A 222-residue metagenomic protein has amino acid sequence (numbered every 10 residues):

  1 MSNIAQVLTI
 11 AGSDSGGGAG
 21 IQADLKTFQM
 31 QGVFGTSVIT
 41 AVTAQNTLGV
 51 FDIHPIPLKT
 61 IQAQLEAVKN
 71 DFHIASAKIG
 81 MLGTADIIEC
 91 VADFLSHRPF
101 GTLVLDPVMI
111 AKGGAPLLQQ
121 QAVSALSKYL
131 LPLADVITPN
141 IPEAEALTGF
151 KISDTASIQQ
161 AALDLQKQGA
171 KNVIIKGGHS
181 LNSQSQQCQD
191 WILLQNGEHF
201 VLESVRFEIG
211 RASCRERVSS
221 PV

Functional and structural regions predicted by a protein language model:
S2-T9, Q29-K112: Conserved N-terminal subdomain of the carbohydrate kinase-like
Q6-M30: N-terminal phosphate-binding or glycine-rich loops at protein starts, especially the Walker A/P-loop of NTPases
I10-G16, H199-S213: Short pre-catalytic strand/loop immediately N-terminal to key active-site residues, enriched for Gly-Thr
S15-A19, L82-A92, L117-Q121: Glycine-rich anion/phosphate-binding loops
I56-T60, H97, G114-L131: Conserved phosphate-binding/catalytic loop of the ribokinase/pfkB sugar-kinase fold
Q120-H199: Conserved phosphate/ATP/ADP-binding segment of small-molecule kinases
A212, E216-V222: Positively charged, low-complexity/disordered segments
